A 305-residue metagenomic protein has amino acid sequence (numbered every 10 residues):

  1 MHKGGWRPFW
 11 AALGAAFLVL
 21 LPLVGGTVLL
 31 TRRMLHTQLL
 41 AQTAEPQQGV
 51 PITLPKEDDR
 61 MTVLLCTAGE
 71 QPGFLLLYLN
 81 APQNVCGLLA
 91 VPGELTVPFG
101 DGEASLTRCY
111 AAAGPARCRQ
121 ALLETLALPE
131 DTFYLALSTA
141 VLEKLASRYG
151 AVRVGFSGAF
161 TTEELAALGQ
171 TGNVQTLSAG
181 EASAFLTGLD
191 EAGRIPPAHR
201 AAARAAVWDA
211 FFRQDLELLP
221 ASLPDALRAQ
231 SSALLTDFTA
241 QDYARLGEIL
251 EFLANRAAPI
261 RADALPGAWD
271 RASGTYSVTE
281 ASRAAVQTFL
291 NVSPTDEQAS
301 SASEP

Functional and structural regions predicted by a protein language model:
H2-L89: Entry/capping segment at the start of metal-dependent catalytic domains with acidic active-site entry clusters
D58-R60, G69-F74, Q83-V91, R117 (+4 more regions): Extracytoplasmic
M61-T62, E70, G87, L95-G102 (+1 more regions): C-terminal solvent-exposed extensions
G73, P115-L123, T139-E143, S147 (+5 more regions): Extracytoplasmic/secreted envelope proteins and their assembly/folding machinery, especially bacterial periplasmic
A104-A113, T125-F133, D190-H199, D215-E217 (+2 more regions): Second-shell loop/turn segments in exported
A112-V174: Amphipathic, coiled-coil-like alpha-helical scaffolding segments used for oligomerization/assembly
L122-E130, S138, Y149-R153, L186-D190 (+4 more regions): Sec/Tat-exported extracytoplasmic proteins
S147-A229: Flexible, polar/acidic helix-loop-strand segments at domain edges
